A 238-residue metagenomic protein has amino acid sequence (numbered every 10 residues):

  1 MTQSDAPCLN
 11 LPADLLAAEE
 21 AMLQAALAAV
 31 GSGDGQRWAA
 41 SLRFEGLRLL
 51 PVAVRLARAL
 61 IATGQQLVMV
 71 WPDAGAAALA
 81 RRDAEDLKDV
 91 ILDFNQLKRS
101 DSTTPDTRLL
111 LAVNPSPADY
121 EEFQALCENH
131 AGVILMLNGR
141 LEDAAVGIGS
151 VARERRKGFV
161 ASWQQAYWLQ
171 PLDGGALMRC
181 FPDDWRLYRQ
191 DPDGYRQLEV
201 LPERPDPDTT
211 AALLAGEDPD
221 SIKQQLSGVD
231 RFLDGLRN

Functional and structural regions predicted by a protein language model:
M1-R82: Extended, compositionally biased accessory segments flanking or bridging domains
A21-A25, W71-T107, D119: A short, well-structured beta->alpha microelement
Q36-A40, G64-M69, T107-A112, A131-G139: Hydrophobic beta-strand segments of well-ordered beta-sheets in folded domains
F44-L49, G75-A77, L109-E121, G132 (+1 more regions): Short acidic, S/G/P-rich loop/turn micro-motifs used as interaction or catalytic elements
V52-L56, E121-L126: A short acidic, amphipathic alpha-helical/loop segment
A59-A62, R82-D89, T103-T104, Q124-G132: Short, surface-exposed basic-aromatic patches at helix termini and helix-loop junctions that form
V146-D218: A conserved mid-domain beta-alpha-beta active-site/ligand-binding segment of alpha/beta enzyme cores
A211-N238: Long terminal accessory regions outside catalytic cores
